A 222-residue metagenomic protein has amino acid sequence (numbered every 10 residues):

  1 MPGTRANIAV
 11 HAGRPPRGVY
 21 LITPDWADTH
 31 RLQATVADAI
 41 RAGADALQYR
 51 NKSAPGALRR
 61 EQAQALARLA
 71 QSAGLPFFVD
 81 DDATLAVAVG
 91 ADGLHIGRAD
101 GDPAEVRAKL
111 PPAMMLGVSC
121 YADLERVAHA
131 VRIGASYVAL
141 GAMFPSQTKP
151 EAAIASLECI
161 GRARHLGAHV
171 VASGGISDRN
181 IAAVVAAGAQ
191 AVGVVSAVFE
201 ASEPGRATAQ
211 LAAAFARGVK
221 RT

Functional and structural regions predicted by a protein language model:
M1-P103, A108-S136, A152-A155, R162 (+4 more regions): Conserved N-terminal beta1-alpha1 strand-loop-helix module at the mouth
M143-S146: A short, flexible beta-alpha/helix-coil linker loop
T148-P150: Phosphate-binding beta-alpha-beta segment of Rossmann-like dinucleotide-binding domains, i.e., the NAD(P)
A187-G193: Internal alpha/beta core interface subdomains
